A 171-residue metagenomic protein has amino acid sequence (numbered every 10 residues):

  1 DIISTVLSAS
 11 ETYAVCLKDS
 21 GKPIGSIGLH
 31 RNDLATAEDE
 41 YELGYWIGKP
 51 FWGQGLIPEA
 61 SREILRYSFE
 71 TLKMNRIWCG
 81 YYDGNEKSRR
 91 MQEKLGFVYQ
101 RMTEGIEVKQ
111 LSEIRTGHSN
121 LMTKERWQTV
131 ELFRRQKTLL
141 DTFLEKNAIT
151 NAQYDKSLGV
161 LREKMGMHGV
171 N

Functional and structural regions predicted by a protein language model:
D1-S10: Active-site rim helix/loop that mediates acceptor-substrate recognition in acyltransferases
T12, C16-M122: Acyl-donor (CoA/ACP) binding surface of acyl/acetyltransferases
M122-N171: Acidic, Ser/Pro/Thr-rich low-complexity regulatory regions and the short amphipathic helical interaction modules they
